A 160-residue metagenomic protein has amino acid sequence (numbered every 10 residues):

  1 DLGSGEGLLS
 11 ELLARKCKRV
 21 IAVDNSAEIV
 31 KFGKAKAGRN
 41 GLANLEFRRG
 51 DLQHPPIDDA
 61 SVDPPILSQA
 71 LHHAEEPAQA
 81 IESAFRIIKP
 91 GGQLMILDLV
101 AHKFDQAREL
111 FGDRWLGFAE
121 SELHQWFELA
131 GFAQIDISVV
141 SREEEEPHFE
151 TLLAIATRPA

Functional and structural regions predicted by a protein language model:
L2: Conserved beta-strand/loop positions that form the S-adenosyl-L-methionine
E6-H54: Class I SAM-dependent methyltransferase SAM/SAH-binding core
I21, R48, I66-L67, M95: Conserved Rossmann-like nucleotide-binding pocket used by diverse enzymes that bind dinucleotide cofactors
Q53-P64: A short acidic, Gly/Pro-enriched loop at the edge of an enzyme's catalytic core that lines a small-molecule cofactor
D63-E76: A short SAM/SAH-binding and catalytic strip from SAM-dependent methyltransferases
E75-Q79, F104: Short N-terminal helix/helix-N-cap motif within the alpha/beta-hydrolase-1
A78-P90: A short glycine-rich, Lys/Arg-flanked "PGG" loop and its adjoining helix->strand segment in the class I
Q93-I155: C-terminal alpha-helical "lid/dimerization" subdomain adjacent to the S-adenosyl-L-methionine
